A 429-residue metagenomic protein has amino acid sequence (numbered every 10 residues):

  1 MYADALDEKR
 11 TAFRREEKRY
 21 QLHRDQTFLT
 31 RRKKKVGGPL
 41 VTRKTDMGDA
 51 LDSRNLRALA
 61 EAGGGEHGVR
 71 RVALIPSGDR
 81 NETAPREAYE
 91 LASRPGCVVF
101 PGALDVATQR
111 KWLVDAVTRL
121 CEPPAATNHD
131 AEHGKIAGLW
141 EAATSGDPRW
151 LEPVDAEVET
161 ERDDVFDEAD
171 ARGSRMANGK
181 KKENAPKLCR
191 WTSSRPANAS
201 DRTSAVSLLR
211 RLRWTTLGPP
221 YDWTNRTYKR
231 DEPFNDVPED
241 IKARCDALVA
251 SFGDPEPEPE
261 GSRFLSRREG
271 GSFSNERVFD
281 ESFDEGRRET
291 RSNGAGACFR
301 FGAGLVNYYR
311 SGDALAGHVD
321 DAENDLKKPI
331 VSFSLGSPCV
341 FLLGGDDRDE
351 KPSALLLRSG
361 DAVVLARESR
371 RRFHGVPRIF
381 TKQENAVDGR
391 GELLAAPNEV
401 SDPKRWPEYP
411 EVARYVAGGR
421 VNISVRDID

Functional and structural regions predicted by a protein language model:
M1-D429: Non-heme Fe(II) oxygenase metal-center motifs and adjacent flexible, charged/small-residue loops
